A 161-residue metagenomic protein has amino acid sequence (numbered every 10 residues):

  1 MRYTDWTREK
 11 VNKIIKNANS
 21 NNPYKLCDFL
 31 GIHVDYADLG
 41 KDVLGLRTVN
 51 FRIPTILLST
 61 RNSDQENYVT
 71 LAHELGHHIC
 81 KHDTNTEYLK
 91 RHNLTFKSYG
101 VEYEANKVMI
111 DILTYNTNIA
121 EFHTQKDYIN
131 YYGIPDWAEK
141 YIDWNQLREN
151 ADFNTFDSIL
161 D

Functional and structural regions predicted by a protein language model:
M1-D161: Active-site hotspot residues in diverse enzymes, especially metal/ion-binding acidic/histidine motifs
